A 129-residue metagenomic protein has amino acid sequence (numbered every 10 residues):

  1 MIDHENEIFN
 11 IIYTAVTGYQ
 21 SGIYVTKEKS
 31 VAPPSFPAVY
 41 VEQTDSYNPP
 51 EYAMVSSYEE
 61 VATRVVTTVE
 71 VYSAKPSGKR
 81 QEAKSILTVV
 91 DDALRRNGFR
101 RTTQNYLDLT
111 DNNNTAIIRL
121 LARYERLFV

Functional and structural regions predicted by a protein language model:
M1-A53: Small/polar-rich, solvent-exposed N-terminal microdomains that initiate assembly or binding
E7, I11, S85-A93: Long, highly charged amphipathic alpha-helices
S46-Y47, A74-S77: Short Gly/Pro-enriched loop/turn and capping motifs at secondary-structure junctions
A53-E59: Short beta-strand/turn micro-motifs at beta-sheet edges
V61-K75, A116-F128: Oligomerization/assembly interface segments of phage tail-like spikes and tubes
P76-S85: Short, conserved charged micro-motifs
T88-V129: Acidic-leaning, charged glycine-interspersed low-complexity segments
